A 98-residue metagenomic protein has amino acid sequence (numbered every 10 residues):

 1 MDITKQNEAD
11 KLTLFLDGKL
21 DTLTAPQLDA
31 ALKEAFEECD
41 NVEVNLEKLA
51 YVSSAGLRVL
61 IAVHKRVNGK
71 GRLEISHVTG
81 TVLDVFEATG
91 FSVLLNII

Functional and structural regions predicted by a protein language model:
T4-L28, E47: STAS-typified acidic loop motif
T22-L94: Amphipathic alpha-helical interaction surfaces in cytosolic regulatory modules
N96-I98: Short acidic-hydrophobic, aromatic-tinged amphipathic segments that line or gate anion-handling sites
